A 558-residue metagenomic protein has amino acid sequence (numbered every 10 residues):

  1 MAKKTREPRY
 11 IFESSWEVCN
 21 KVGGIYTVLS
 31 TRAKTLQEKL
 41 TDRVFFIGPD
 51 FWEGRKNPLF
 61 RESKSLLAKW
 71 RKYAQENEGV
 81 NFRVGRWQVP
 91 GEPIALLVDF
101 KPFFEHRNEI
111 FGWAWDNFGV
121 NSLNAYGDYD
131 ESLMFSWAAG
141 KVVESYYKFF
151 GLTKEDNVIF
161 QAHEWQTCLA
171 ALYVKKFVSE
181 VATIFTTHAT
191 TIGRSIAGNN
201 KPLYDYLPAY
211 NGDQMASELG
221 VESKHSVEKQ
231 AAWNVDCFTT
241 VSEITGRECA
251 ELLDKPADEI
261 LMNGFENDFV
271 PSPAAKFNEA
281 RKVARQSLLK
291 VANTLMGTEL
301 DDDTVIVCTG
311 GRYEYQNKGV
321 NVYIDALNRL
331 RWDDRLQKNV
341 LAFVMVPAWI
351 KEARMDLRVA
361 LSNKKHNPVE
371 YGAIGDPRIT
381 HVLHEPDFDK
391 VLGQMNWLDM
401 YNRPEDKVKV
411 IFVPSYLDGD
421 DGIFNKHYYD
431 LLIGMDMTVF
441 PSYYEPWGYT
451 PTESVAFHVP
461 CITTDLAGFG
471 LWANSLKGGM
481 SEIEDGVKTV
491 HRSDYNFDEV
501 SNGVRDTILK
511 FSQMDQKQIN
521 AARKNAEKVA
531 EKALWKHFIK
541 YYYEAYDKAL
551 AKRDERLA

Functional and structural regions predicted by a protein language model:
M1-A558: Catalytic cores of nucleotide-sugar-dependent glycosyltransferases that transfer UDP/GDP/TDP-activated
